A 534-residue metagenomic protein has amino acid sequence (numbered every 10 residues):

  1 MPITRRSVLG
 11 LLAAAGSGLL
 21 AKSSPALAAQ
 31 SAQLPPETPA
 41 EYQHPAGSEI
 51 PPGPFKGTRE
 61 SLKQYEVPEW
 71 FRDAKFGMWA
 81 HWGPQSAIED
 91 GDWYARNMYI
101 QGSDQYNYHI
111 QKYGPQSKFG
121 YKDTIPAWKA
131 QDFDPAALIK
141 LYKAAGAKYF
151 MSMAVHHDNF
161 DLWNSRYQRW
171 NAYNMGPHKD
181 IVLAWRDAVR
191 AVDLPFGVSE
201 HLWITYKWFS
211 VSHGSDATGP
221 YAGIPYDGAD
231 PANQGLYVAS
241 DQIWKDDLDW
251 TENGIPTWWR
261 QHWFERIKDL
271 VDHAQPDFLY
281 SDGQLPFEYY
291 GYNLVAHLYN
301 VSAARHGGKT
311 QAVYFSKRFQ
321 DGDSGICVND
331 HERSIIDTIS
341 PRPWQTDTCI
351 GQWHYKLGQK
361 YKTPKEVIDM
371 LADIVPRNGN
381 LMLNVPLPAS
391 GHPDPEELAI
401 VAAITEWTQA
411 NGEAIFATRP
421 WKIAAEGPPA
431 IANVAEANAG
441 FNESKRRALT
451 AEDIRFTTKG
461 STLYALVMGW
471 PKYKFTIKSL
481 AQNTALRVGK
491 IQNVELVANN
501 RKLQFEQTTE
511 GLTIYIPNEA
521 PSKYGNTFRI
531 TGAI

Functional and structural regions predicted by a protein language model:
M1-I3: Secretory targeting signals
S7-A29: N-terminal export signals
G10, S31-I534: Mature catalytic domains of secreted/periplasmic carbohydrate-active enzymes
